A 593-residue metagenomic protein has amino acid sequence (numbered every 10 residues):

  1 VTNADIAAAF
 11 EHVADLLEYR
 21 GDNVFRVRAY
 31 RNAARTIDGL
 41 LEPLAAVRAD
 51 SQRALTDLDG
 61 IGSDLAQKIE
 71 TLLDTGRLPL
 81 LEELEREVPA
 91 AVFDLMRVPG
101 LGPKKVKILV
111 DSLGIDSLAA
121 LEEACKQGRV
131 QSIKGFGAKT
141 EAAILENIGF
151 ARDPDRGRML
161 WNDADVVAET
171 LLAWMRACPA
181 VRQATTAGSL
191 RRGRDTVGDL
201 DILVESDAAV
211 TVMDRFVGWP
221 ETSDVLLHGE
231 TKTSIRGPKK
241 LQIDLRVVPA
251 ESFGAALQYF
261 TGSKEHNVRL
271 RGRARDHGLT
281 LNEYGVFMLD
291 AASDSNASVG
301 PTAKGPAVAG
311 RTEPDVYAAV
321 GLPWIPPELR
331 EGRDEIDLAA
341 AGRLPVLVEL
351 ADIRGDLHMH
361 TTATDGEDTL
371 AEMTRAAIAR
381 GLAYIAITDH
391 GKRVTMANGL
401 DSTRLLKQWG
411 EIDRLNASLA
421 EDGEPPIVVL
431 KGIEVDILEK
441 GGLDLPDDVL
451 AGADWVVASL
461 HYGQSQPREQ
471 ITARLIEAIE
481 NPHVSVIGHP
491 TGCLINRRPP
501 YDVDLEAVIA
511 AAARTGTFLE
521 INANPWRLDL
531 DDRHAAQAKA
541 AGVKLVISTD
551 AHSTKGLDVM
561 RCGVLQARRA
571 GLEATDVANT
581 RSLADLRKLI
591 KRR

Functional and structural regions predicted by a protein language model:
V1-D22: Charged, compositionally biased N-terminal leader segments and the immediate start of the first structured element
N3-I6, N23-R26, L160, A164 (+7 more regions): Generic structural signal for well-ordered, non-membrane alpha-helical segments in soluble metabolic enzymes
F10-L16, G149-R152, T388-R393: A short small-residue
A14, V24-T233, L245, G254-A255 (+5 more regions): Accessory alpha-helical DNA-binding modules that contact the DNA backbone or grooves
A14-G21, R152-R156, L460, Q464 (+2 more regions): Short amphipathic alpha-helical interaction patches enriched in hydrophobic/aromatic residues with interspersed Lys/Arg
W161, T362-A363: Short acidic-aromatic active-site loops that bind/stabilize oxyanions
A184-T186, G355-M359, E434: Two-metal-ion RNase H-like nuclease active-site motif
G193-H277, E283-S298, T302-T361, T369-G381 (+3 more regions): Charged catalytic cores and adjacent phosphate/nucleic-acid-binding surfaces used for phosphate/nucleic-acid chemistry
